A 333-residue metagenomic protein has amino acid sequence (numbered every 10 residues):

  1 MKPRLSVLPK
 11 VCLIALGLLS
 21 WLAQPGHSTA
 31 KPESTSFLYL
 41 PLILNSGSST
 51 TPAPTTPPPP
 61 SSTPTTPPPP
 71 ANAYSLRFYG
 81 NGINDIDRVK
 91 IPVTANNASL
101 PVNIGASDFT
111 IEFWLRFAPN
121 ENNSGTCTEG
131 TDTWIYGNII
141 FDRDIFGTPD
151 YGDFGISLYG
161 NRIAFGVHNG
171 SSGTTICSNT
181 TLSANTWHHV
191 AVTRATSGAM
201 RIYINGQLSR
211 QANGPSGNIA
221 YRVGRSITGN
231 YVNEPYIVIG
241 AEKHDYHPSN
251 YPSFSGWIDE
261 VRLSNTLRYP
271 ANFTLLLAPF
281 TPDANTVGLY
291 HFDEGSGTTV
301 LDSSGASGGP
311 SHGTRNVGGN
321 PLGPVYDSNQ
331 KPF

Functional and structural regions predicted by a protein language model:
K2-C12: Bacterial N-terminal signal peptides that target proteins for export
V11-W21: Bacterial N-terminal signal peptides
A15, L44, P57, I140-F141: Residues marking helix boundaries in flexible regions
W21-K31: Bacterial Sec-dependent signal peptides at the C-terminal "C-region" and cleavage site
A30-P69: Ser/Thr/Gly/Pro-rich low-complexity, disordered linker/stalk segments of secreted and cell-surface proteins
Y39-T51, N316-F333: A recurrent domain-boundary module in secreted/ectodomain proteins
P69-S307, G323-F333: Extracellular glycan-associated modules
G308-H312: Active-site and glycan-interaction determinants of carbohydrate-active enzymes
